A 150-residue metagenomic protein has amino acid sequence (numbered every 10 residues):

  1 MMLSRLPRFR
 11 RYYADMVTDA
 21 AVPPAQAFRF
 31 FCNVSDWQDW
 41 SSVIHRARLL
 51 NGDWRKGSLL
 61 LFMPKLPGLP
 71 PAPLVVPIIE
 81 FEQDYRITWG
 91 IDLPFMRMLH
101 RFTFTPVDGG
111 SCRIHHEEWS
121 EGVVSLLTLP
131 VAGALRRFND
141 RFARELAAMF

Functional and structural regions predicted by a protein language model:
M1-N51: Hydrophobic ligand-binding cavity/cleft-lining segments
R10, F95-M98: Amphipathic hydrophobic-ligand
M16-T18, L74-E80, I91, L99-P106: Hydrophobic/aromatic beta-strand elements that line small-molecule binding cavities or substrate pockets in beta-rich
A21-A25, G52-R55, I79-Y85, T103-R113: A short, structured loop/turn motif at beta-sheet edges
R48-P94, V123, R144-M149: Glycine-rich portal/gate segments that line the openings of hydrophobic small-molecule binding cavities
P64, G90-I91, P106, H116-E118: Residue-level recognition of conserved beta-strand positions in structured domain cores
W89, H100, H115-E118, N139: Polar/charged side chains located within well-ordered beta-strands of beta-rich proteins
E118-F150: A conserved amphipathic terminal alpha-helix motif
